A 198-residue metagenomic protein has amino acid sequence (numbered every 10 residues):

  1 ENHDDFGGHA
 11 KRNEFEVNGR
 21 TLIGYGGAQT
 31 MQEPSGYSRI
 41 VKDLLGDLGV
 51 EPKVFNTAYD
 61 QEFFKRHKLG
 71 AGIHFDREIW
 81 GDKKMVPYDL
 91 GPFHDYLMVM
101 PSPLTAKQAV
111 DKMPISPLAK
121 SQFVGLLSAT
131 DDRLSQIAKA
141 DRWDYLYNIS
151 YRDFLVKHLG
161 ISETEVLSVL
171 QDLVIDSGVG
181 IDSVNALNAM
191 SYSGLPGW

Functional and structural regions predicted by a protein language model:
E1-A129: N-terminal glycine-rich phosphate/pyrophosphate-binding loop and immediately adjacent elements
P114-W198: Active-site/ligand-binding neighborhood in enzyme catalytic cores
